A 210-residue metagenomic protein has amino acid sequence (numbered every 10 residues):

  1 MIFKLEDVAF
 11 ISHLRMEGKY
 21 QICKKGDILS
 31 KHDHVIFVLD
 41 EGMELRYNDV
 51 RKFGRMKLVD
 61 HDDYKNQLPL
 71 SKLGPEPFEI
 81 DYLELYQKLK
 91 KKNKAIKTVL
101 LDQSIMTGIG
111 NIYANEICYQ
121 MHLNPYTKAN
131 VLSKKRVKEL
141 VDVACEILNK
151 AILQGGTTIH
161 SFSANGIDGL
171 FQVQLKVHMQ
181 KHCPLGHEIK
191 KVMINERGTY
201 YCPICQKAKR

Functional and structural regions predicted by a protein language model:
M1-R210: Structured catalytic/nucleic-acid-binding cores of DNA maintenance enzymes
